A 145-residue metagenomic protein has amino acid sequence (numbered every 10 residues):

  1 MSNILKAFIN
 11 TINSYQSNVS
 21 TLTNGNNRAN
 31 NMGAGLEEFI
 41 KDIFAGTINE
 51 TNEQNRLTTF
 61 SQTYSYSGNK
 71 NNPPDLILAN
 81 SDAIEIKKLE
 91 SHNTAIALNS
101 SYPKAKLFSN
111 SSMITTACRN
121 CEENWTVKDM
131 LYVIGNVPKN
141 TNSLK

Functional and structural regions predicted by a protein language model:
M1-P73, I77, D82, K88-K145: Nucleic-acid endonuclease domains
